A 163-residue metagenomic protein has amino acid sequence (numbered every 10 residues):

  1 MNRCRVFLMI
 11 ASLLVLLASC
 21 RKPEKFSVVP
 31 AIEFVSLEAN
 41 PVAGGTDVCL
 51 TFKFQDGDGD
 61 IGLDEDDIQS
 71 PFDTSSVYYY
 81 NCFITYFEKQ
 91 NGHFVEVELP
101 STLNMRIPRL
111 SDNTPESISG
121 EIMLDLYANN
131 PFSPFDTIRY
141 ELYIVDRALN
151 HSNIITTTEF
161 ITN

Functional and structural regions predicted by a protein language model:
M1-L8: Bacterial N-terminal signal peptides that target proteins for export
L16-S19: C-terminal motif of bacterial Sec signal peptides marking the signal peptidase cleavage site
R21-E24: Bacterial signal peptide processing site
V29-N163: First exposed extracellular module after export/assembly in secreted or surface-exposed proteins
